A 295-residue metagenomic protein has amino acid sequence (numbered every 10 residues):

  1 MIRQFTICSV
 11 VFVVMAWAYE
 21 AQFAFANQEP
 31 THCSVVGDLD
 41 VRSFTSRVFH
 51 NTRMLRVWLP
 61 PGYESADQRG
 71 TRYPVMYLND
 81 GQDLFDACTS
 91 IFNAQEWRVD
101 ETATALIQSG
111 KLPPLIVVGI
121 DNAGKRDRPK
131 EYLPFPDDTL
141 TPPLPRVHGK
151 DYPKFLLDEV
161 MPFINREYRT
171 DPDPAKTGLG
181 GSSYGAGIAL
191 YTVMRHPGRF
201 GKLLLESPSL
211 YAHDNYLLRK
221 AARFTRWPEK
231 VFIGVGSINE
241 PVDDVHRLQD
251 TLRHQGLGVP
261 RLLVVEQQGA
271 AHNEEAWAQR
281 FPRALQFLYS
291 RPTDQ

Functional and structural regions predicted by a protein language model:
M1-S9: Bacterial N-terminal signal peptides that target proteins for export
I2, A18-E20, A270: Intrinsically disordered, low-complexity regions enriched for glutamine and histidine
C8-E20: Bacterial N-terminal signal peptides
F23-Q295: Non-catalytic cap/lid and distal C-terminal segments of serine-dependent acyl enzymes
